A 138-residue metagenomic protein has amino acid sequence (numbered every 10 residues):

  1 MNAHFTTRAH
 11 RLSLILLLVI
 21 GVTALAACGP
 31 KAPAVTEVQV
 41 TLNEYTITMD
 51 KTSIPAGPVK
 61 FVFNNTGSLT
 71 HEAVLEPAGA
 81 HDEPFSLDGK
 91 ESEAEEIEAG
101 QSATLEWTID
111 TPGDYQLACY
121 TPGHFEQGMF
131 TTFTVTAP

Functional and structural regions predicted by a protein language model:
N2-I15: Bacterial N-terminal signal peptides that target proteins for export
T23-A27: C-terminal motif of bacterial Sec signal peptides marking the signal peptidase cleavage site
G29-K31: Bacterial signal peptide processing site
A34-P58: N-terminal edge beta-strand
T46, E95-P138: Extracellular/periplasmic metallocenter environments
D50-V74, A103-Y115, A137: Beta-strand cores of secreted/periplasmic/IMS beta-sandwich domains, seen most often in copper-related folds
V74-A80: Short Gly/aromatic-enriched secondary-structure transition segments
E83-E91: Short beta-strand and strand-turn-strand segments in soluble, beta-rich domains
